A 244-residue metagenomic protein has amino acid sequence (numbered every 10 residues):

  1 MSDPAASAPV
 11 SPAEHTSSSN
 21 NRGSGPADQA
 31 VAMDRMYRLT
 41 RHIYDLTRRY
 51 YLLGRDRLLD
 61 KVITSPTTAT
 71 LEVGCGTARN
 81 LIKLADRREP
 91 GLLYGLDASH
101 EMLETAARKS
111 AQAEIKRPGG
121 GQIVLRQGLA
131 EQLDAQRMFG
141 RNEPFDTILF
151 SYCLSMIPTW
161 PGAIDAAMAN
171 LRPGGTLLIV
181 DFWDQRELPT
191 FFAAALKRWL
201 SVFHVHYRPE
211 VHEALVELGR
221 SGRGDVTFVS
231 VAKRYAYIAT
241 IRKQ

Functional and structural regions predicted by a protein language model:
P12-S65, R79-K83, F192-R198: Conserved class I S-adenosyl-L-methionine
L71-V73, T77-L133: Class I SAM-dependent methyltransferase SAM/SAH-binding core
E131-I148: A short acidic, Gly/Pro-enriched loop at the edge of an enzyme's catalytic core that lines a small-molecule cofactor
D146-T159: A short SAM/SAH-binding and catalytic strip from SAM-dependent methyltransferases
P161-P173: A short glycine-rich, Lys/Arg-flanked "PGG" loop and its adjoining helix->strand segment in the class I
L178-A236: C-terminal alpha-helical "lid/dimerization" subdomain adjacent to the S-adenosyl-L-methionine
A239-Q244: C-terminal lobe and adjacent flexible extensions of AdoMet/dcAdoMet transferase-like proteins
